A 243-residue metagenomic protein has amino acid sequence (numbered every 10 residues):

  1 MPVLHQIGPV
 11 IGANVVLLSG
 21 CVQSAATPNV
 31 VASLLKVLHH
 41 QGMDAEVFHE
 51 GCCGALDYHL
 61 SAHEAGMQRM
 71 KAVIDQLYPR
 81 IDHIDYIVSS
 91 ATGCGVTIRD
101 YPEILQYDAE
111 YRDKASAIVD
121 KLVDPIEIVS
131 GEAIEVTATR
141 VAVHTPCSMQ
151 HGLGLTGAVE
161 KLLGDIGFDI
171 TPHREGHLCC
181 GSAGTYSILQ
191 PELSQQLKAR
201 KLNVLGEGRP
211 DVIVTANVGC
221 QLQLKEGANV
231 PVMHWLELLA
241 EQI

Functional and structural regions predicted by a protein language model:
M1-I243: Iron-sulfur cluster-binding electron-transfer modules in prokaryotic oxidoreductases
